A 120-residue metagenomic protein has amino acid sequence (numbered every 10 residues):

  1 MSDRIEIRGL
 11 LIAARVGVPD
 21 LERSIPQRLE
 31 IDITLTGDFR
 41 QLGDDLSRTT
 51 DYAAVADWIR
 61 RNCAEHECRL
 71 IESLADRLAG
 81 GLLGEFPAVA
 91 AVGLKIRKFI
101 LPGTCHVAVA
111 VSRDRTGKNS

Functional and structural regions predicted by a protein language model:
M1-S120: N-terminal, polar/charged subdomain of small-to-medium soluble alpha/beta proteins
